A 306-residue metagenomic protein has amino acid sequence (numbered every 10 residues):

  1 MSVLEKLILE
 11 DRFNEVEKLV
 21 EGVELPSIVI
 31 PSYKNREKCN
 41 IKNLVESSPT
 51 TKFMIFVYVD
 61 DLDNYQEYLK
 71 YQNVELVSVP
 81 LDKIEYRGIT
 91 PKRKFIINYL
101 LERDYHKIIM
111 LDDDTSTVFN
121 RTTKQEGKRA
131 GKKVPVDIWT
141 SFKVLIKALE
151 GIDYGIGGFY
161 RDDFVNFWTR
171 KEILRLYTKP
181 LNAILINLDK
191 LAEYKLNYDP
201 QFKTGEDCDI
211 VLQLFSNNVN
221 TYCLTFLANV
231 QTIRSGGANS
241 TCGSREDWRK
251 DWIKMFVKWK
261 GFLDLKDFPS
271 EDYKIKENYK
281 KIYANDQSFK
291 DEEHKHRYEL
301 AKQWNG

Functional and structural regions predicted by a protein language model:
S2-P26, N35-R36, P200-G306: C-terminal catalytic/acceptor-binding lobe
V3-K18, L25-K52, D61-L69: Short, well-formed alpha-helical segments that are part of the catalytic scaffolds of diverse glycosyltransferases
E24-I30, T51-V57, V74-S78, I108 (+2 more regions): Hydrophobic beta-strand segments of well-ordered beta-sheets in folded domains
C39-K42, Y65-L69, F119-T122, F167-L174 (+2 more regions): A short acidic (Asp/Glu
V57-L111, S116-V134: Active-site-proximal specificity loops/subdomain of glycosyltransferases
L100-R103, L149, L214: Hydrophobic pocket-lining residues that define ligand/cofactor binding sites across diverse proteins
K107-D112, G155-Y160, T221-T225, D264-D267: A structural signal for short, well-ordered beta-strand segments and their strand-loop junctions that often border
S116-D209, S216: Conserved catalytic core of nucleotide-sugar-dependent glycosyltransferases
